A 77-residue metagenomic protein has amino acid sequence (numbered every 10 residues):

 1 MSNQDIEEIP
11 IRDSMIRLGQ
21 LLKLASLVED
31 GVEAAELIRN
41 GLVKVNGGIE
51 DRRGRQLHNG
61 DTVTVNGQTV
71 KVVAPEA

Functional and structural regions predicted by a protein language model:
S2-S14: A detector for short, charged/polar N-terminal pre-domain segments
D5-E7, G41, Q68-T69: Generic structural motif recognizing short loop/turn segments at the entrances and edges of beta-strands
I16-N59: A basic, amphipathic helix-loop patch mediating RNA/tRNA/ribosome contacts
R52-A77: C-terminal structural segments of small proteins and small subunits
